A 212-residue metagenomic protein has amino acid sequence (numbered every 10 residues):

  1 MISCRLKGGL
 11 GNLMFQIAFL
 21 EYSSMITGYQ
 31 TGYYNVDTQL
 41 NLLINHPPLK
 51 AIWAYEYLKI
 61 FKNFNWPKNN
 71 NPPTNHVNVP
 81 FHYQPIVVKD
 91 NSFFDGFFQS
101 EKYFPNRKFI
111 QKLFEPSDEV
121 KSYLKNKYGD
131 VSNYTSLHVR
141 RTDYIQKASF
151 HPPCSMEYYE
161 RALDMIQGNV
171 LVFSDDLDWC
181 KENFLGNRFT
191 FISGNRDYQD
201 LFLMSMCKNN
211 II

Functional and structural regions predicted by a protein language model:
M1-S3: Extreme N-terminal starter segment of soluble prokaryotic enzymes
R5-F15, Q146-A148: A short, glycine/small-residue-rich beta-strand->loop->alpha-helix junction that serves as a flexible
L10, L163-I212: Donor-binding and catalytic core of enzymes assembling or modifying cell-surface/extracellular glycoconjugates
Q16-S23: Short amphipathic alpha-helix
T27-L40: A short beta-strand-loop structural module common to alpha/beta enzyme folds
T27-Q30, V131-Y134, G168-N169: Short coil/turn segments at beta-strand junctions that form active-site/ligand-binding loops
Y33-N35, H138-V139, L171-S174: Short beta-strand segments
T38-M165: Secretory-pathway luminal glycosyltransferase catalytic domains
